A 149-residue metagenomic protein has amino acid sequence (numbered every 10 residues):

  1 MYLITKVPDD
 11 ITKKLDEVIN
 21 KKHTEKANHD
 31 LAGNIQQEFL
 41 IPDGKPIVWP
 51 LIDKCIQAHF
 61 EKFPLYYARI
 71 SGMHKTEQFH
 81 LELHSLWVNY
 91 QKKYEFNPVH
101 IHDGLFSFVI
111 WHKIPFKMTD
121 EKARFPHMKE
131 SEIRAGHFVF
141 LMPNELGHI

Functional and structural regions predicted by a protein language model:
M1-H80, S85-N97, R134: Non-heme Fe(II)/2-oxoglutarate
H84-I149: Catalytic core of non-heme Fe(II) oxygenases with the double-stranded beta-helix
